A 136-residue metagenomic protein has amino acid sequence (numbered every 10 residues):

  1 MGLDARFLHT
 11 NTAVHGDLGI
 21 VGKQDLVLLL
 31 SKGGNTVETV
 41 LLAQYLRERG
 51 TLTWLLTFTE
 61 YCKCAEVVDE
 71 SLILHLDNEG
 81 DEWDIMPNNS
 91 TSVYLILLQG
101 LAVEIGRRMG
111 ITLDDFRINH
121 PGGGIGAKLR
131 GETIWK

Functional and structural regions predicted by a protein language model:
M1-M109: Glycine-rich phosphate-binding loops that contact phosphosugars or nucleotide phosphates
E66, G80-D81, G106-K136: Internal, active-site/partner-interface "lid" segment
